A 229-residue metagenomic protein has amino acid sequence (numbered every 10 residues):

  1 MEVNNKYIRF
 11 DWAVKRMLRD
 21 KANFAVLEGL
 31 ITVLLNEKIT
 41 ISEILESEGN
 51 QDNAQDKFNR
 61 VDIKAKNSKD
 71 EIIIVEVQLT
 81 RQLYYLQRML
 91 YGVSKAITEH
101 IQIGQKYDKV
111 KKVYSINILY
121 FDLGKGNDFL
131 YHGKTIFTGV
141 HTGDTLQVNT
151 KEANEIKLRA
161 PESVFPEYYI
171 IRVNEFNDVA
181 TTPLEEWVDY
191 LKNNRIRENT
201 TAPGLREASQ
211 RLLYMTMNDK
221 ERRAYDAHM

Functional and structural regions predicted by a protein language model:
M1-M229: Elongated, amphipathic alpha-helical interaction scaffolds
